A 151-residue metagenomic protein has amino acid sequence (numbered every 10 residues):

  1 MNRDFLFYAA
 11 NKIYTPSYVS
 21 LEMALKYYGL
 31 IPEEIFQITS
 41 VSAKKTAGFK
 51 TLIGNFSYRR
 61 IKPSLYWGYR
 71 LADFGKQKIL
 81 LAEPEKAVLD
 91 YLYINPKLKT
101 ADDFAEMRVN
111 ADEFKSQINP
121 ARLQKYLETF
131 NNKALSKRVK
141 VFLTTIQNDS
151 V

Functional and structural regions predicted by a protein language model:
M1-P16: Short beta-edge/loop segments at beta->alpha junctions of small alpha/beta modules that act as binding/recognition
N11, T15, E33, T51 (+3 more regions): Generic structural "secondary-structure junction" signal
E22-L80: Exposed, interaction-prone assembly regions rather than primary DNA-binding/catalytic cores
Y69-V151: Hydrophobic alpha-helical interaction segments
